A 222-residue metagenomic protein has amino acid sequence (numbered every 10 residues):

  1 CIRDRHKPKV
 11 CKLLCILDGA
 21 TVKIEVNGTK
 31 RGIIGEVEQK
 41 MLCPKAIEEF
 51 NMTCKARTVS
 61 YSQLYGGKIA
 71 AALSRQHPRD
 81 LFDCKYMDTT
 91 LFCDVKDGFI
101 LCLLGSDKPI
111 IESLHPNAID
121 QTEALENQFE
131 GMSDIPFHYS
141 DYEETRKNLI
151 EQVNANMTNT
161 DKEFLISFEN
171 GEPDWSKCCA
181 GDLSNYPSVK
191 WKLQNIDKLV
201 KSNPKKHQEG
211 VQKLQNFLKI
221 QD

Functional and structural regions predicted by a protein language model:
R3-D222: Structured mid-to-C-terminal alpha-helical surface segments
